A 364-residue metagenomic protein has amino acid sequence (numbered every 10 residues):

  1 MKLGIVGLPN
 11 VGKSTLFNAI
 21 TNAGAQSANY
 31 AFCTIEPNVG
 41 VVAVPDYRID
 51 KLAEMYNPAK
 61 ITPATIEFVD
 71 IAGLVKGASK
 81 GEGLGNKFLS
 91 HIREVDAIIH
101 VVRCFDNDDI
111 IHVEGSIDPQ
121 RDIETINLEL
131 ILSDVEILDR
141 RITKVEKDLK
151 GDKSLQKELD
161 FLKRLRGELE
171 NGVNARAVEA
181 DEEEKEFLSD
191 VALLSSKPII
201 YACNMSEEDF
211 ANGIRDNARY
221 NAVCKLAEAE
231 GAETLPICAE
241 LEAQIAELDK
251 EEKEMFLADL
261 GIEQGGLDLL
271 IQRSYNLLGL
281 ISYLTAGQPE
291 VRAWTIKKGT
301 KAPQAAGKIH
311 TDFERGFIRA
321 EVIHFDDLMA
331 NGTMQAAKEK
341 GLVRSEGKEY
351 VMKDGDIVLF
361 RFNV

Functional and structural regions predicted by a protein language model:
M1-I111, D139-R140, K144: Conserved G1/Walker A P-loop phosphate-binding module
K2-V6, F17, K144-V351, V358 (+1 more regions): C-terminal-of-GTPase-core extension/linker across diverse P-loop GTPases
P9, I131-D134, A192: Flexible interhelical turns and helix-capping residues at alpha-helix boundaries within structured domains
G12-F17, P45-N57, G85-D109, R121-L130 (+4 more regions): Phosphate-binding glycine-rich loops and adjacent basic patches that engage nucleotide phosphates, nucleic-acid
A23-A31, N38-G40, R48-K51, K80 (+10 more regions): Glycine-rich, flexible loop/turn motifs
F32, D46-I49, T62-F68, E82-D96 (+9 more regions): Amphipathic alpha-helical transducer elements in NTP-driven molecular machines
G40-P45, A72-E82, R93-L155, E168-D181 (+2 more regions): Conserved Switch II/interswitch segment of TRAFAC-class P-loop GTPases
I92, M352-K353: Short, well-ordered loop/turn sites that connect or cap secondary structure elements
